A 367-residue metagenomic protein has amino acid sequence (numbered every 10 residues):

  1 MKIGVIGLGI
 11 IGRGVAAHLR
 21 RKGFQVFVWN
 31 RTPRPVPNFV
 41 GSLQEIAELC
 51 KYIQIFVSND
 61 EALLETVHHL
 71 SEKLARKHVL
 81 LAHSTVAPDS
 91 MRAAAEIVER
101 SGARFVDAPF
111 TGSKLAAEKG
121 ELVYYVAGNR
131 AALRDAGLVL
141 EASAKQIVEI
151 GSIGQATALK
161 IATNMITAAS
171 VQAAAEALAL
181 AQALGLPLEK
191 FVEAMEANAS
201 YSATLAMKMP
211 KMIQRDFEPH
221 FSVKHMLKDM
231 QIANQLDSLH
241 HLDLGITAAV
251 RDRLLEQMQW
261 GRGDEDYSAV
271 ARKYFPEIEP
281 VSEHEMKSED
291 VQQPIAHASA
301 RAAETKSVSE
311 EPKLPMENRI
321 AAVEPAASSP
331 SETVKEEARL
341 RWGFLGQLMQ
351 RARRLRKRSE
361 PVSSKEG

Functional and structural regions predicted by a protein language model:
M1-F56, V79, K114: NAD(P)+-binding Rossmann beta1-loop-alpha1 motif at the extreme N-terminus of oxidoreductases
G14, Y52, S58, A62 (+12 more regions): Amphipathic alpha-helical hairpins
V26, F39, F105-V106, I147 (+2 more regions): Hydrophobic beta-strand scaffold residues
L43-R104: Rossmann-fold NAD(P) dinucleotide-binding segment
T85-M165: Rossmann-fold dinucleotide-binding core
Q155-I278: Helical "substrate-binding/catalytic lid" subdomain of Rossmann-like NAD(P)-dependent dehydrogenases/reductases
G261-L355, P361, E366-G367: NAD(P)-dependent dehydrogenase/reductase Rossmann-like domain
